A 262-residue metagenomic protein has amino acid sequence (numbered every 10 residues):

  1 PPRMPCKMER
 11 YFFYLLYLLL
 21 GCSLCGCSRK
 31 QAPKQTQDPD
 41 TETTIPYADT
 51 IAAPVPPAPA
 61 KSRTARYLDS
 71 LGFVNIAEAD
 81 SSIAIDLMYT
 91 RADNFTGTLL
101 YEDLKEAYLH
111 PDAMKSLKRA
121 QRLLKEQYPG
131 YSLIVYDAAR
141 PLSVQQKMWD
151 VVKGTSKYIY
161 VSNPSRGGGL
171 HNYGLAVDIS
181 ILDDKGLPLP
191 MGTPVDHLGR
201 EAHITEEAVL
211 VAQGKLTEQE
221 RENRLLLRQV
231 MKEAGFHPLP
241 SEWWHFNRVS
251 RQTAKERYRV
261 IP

Functional and structural regions predicted by a protein language model:
P5-F13: Positively charged n-region of N-terminal signal peptides that target proteins for export
Y14-G21: Sec-dependent N-terminal signal peptides
S23-G26: C-terminal motif of bacterial Sec signal peptides marking the signal peptidase cleavage site
S28-A138, M148-V151, T155-S241, S250-P262: Extracytoplasmic cell-surface/polysaccharide-interacting catalytic and binding patches
P141: Segments that shape or occlude catalytic/ligand-binding pockets
V144: Short, well-ordered surface patches within globular domains
F246: Conserved metal-phosphate-binding beta-hairpin within the catalytic cores of diverse ATP-dependent phosphoryl-transfer
